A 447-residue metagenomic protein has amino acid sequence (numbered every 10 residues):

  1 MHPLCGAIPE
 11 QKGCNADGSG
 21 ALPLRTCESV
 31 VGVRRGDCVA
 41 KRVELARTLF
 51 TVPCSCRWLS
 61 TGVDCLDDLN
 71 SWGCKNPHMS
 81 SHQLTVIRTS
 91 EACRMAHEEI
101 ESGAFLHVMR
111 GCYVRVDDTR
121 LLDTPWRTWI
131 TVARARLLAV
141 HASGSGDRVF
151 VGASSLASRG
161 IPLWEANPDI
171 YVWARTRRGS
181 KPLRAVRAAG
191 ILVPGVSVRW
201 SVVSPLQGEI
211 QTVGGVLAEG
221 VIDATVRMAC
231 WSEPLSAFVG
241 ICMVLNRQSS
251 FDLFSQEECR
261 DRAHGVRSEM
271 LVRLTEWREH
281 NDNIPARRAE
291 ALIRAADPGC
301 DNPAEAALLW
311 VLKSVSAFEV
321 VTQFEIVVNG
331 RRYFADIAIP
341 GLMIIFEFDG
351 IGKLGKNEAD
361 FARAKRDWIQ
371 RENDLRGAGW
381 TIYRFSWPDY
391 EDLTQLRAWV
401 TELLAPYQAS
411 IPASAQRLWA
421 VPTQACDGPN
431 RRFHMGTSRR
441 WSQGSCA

Functional and structural regions predicted by a protein language model:
G6, G13-C14, G18-S19, P23-N283 (+2 more regions): Short gly/ser-rich loop at a beta-strand->alpha-helix junction or flexible surface loop bordering the NTP-binding
V86-A92, R260-A447: Surface segments flanking catalytic/ligand-binding clefts of nucleic-acid enzymes
